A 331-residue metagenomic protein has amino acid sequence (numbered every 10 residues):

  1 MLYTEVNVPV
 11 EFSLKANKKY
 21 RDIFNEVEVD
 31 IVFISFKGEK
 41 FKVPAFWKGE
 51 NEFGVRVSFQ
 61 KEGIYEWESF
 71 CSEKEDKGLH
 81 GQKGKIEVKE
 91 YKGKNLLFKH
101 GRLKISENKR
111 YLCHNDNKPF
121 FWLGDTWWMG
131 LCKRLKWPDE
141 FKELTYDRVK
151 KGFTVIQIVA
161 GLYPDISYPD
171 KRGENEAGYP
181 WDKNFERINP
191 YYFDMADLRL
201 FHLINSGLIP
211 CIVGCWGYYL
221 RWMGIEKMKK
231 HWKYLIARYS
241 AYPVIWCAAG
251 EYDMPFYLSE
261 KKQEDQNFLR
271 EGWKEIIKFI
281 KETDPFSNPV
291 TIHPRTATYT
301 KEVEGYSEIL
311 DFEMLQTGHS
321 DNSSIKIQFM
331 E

Functional and structural regions predicted by a protein language model:
M1-G101, F120-T126: Contiguous segments within soluble domain cores/interaction surfaces
V27, N51, Q82, K99 (+5 more regions): Residues that flank catalytic or metal-binding motifs in active/ligand-binding sites
I31, N117, L203, Y239 (+1 more regions): Conserved, mostly hydrophobic/aromatic
F41-R56, I64-E66, E75-K77, N95-G214 (+1 more regions): Active-site-adjacent substrate/metal-binding segments within catalytic domains of carbohydrate-active enzymes
L123-W127, V159-L162, V213-Y218, A248-Y252 (+2 more regions): Active-site-proximal beta-strand/loop segments in catalytic clefts of secreted hydrolases
D197-V213, G217-Y219, M223, M254 (+1 more regions): N-terminal/domain-start segments enriched in small and hydrophobic, helix-friendly residues, covering either
M223-E331: Active-site neighborhood of glycoside hydrolase catalytic domains
